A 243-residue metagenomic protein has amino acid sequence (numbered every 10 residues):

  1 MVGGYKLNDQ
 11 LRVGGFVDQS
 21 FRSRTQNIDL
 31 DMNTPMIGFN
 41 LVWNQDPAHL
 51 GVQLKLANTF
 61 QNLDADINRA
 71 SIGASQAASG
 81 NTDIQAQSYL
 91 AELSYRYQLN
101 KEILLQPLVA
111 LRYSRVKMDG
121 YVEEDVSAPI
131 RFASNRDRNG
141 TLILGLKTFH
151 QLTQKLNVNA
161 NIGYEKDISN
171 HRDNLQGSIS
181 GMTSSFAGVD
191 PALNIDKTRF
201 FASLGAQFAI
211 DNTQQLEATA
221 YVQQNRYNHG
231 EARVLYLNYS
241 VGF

Functional and structural regions predicted by a protein language model:
M1-Y97, Y221, R226-N228, N238-V241: Outer membrane beta-barrel translocator domains of Type V secretion systems
D9, D46-A48, L99-K101, L105 (+2 more regions): Short coil turns and loop connectors of transmembrane beta-barrels in diderm outer membranes and organellar homologs
D9, L99-K101, K117, D125 (+3 more regions): Generic alpha-helical secondary structure signal
V13, G38, V42, F132-F243: Outer membrane beta-barrel transmembrane domains
V17, R22-M32, F60-S88, S114-I143 (+3 more regions): Extracellular/periplasm-exposed beta-strand and loop segments of Gram-negative cell-envelope proteins, dominated by
N81-Q106, S203-Q207, Q215: Extended hydrophobic/aromatic-rich secondary-structure runs
